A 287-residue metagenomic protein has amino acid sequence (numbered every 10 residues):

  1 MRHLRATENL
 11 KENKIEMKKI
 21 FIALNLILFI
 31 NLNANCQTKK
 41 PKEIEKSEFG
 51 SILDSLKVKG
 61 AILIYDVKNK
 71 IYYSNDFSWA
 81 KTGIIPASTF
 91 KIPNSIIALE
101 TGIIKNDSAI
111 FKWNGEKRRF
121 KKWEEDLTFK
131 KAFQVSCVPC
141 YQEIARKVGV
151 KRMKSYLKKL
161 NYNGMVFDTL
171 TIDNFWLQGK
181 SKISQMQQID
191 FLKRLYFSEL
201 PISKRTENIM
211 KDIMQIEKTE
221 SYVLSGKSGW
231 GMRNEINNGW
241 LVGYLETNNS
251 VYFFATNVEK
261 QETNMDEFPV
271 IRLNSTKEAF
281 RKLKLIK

Functional and structural regions predicted by a protein language model:
M1-P41: Bacterial Sec-dependent N-terminal signal peptides
Q37-I52, L56, R146-K151, Y196-V223 (+1 more regions): Structured C-terminal helix/loop/strand segments within mature extracytoplasmic catalytic/sensor domains
T38-I85: Short pre-catalytic segments that frame enzyme active sites
D76-K81, E125-D126, Q134-Y141, T169-W176 (+1 more regions): Flexible glycine/proline-enriched surface loops and loop-helix/loop-strand junctions
G83-D107, A132, Q188, F254: Active-site SXXK
E100-G115, I202-E207: Short, well-structured active-site flanking segments
A109-M153, S181: Conserved catalytic neighborhood of penicillin-recognizing serine enzymes
T128, E143-L192: Mid-domain, small-residue-enriched loop/turn segments at the edges of structured enzyme/sensor domains
